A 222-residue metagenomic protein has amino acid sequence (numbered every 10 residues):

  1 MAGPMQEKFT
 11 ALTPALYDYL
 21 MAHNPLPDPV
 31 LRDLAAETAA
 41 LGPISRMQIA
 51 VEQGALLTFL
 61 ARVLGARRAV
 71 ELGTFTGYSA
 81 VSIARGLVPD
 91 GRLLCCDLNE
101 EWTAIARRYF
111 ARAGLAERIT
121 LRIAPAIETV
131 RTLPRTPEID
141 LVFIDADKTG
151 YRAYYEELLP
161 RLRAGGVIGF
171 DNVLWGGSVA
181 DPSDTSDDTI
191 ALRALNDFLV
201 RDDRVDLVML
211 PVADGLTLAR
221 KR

Functional and structural regions predicted by a protein language model:
M1-L141, K148-G169, V173-R222: A short alpha-helical cap/connector motif
